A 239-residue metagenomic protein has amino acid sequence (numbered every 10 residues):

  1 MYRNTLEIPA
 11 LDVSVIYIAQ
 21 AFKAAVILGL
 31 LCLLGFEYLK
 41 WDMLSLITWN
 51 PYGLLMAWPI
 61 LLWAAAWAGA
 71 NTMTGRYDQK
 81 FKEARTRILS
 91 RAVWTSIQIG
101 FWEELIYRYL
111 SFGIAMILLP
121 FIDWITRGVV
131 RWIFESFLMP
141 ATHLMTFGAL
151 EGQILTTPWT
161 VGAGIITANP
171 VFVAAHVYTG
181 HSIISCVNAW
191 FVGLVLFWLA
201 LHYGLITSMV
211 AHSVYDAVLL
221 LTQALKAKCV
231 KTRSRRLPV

Functional and structural regions predicted by a protein language model:
N4-I18, L34-I106, L110-T157: Juxtamembrane helix-loop-helix connectors linking adjacent transmembrane helices in multi-pass membrane enzymes
Q20-L34: A generic, lipid-embedded transmembrane alpha helix
K23, K40, K80-K82, K226-K231: Context-gated lysine
L89-V239: Transmembrane helix-loop-helix hairpins at the membrane interface of multi-pass integral membrane proteins
